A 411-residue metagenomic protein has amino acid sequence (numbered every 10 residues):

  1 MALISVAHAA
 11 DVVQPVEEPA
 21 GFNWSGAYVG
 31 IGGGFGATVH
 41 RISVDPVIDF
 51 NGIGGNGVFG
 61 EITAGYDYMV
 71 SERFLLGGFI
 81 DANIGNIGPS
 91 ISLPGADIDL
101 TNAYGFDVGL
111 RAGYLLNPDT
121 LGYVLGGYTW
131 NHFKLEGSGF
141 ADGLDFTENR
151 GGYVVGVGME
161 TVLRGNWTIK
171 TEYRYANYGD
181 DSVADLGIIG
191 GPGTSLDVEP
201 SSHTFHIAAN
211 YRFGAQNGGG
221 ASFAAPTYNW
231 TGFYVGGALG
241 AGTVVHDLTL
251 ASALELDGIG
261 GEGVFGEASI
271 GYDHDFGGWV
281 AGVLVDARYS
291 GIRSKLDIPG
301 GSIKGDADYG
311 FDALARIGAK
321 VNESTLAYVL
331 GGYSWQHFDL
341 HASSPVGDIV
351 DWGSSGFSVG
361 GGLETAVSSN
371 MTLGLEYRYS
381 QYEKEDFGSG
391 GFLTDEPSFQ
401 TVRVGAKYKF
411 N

Functional and structural regions predicted by a protein language model:
I4-N411: Gram-negative outer-membrane beta-barrel domains
